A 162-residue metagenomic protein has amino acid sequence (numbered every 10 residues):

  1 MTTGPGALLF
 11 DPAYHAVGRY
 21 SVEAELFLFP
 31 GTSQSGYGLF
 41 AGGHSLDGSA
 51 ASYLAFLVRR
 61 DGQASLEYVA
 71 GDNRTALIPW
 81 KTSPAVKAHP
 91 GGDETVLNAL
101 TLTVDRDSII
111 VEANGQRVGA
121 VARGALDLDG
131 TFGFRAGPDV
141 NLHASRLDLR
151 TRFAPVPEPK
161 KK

Functional and structural regions predicted by a protein language model:
T3-T75: Secretory/extracellular carbohydrate-interaction modules and structurally similar beta-sandwich "look-alikes"
L8-Y14, S83-G92, F132-F134: Beta-strand-rich interaction surfaces with strong enrichment in secreted/lumenal proteins
V22-A24, P90-V111: Short tryptophan-centered beta-strand motifs in secreted/extracellular beta-sheet-rich domains of glycan-recognition
G38-F40, I110-E112, D148: Beta-strand signatures of extracellular beta-sandwich domains
S49-A50, R74-P79, Q116-V121: Surface-exposed loop/edge segments in extracytoplasmic proteins
D72-A99: Short, aromatic/His-centered strand-loop micro-motif at the edge of beta-sheets
E112-G133: Short, solvent-exposed beta-strand-to-loop segments that form ligand-recognition rims of beta-rich domains
L126-K162: Ligand-recognition surfaces built from glycine- and aromatic
